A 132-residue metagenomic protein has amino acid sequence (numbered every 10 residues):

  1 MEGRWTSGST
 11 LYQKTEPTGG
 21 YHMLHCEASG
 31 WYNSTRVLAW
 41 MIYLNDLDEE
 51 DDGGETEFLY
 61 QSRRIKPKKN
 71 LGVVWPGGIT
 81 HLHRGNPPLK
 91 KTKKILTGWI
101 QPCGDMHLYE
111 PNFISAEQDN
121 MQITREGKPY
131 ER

Functional and structural regions predicted by a protein language model:
M1-G72, T80-R132: Fe(II)/2-oxoglutarate oxygenase catalytic core
